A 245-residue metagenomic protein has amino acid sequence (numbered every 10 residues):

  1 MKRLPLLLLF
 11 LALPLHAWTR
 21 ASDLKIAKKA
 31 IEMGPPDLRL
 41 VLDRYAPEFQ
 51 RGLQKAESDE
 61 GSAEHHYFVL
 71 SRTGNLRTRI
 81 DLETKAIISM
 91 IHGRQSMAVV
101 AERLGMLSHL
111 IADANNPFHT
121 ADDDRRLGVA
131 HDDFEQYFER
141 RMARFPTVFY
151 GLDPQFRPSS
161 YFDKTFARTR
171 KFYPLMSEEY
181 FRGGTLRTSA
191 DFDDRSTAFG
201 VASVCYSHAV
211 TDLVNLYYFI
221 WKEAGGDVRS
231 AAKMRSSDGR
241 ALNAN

Functional and structural regions predicted by a protein language model:
L4-A12: Sec-dependent N-terminal signal peptides
H16-E102, T120-N245: N-terminal, motif-rich segments that launch catalysis or mediate targeting to/interaction with membranes, typified by
V100-S108, A112: Short alpha-helix carrying the canonical HExxH Zn2+-binding catalytic motif
I111-T120: Secretory-pathway/luminal and periplasmic proteins that interact with or process carbohydrate-rich
